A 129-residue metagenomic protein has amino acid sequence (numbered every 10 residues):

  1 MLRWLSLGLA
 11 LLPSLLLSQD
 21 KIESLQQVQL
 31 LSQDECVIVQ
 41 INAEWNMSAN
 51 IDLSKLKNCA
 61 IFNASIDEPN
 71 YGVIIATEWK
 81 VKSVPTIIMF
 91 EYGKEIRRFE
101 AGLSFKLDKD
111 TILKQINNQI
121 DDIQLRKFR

Functional and structural regions predicted by a protein language model:
M1-W4: Positively charged n-region of N-terminal signal peptides that target proteins for export
L9-S18: Hydrophobic h-region of N-terminal signal peptides that target proteins for export in Gram-negative bacteria
Q19-E23, I66-P69: Short gly/ser/thr-rich secondary-structure transition/capping motifs
K21-F62: Local sequence-structure signature of Cys/Sec-based thiol-disulfide redox active-site neighborhoods
I41-E44, I66-D67, G102: Active-site-proximal beta-strand/loop segments in catalytic clefts of secreted hydrolases
P69-I75: N-terminal post-signal-peptidase region of extra-cytosolic proteins
E78-F90: Structural micro-motif
M89-R129: Non-catalytic, surface beta->alpha helical segment in thiol-disulfide oxidoreductase systems
